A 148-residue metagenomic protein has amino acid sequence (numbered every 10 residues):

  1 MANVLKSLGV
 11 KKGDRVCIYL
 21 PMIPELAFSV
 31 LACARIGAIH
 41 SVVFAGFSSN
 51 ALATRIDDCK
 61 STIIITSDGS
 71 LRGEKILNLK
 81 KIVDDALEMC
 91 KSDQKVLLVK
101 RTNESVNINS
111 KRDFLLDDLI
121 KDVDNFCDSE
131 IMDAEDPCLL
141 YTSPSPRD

Functional and structural regions predicted by a protein language model:
V4-A53: Conserved AMP-binding/adenylate-forming
S29, V83, T142: Aromatic/hydrophobic pocket-lining residues that form π-stacking "cages" and hydrophobic walls in ligand
R35-D118: Structural core segment of the AMP-binding/adenylate-forming
L97-V99, I108-Y141: Conserved pre-ATP/AMP-binding loop-to-beta segment of ANL
Y141-D148: Conserved small/polar residues in nucleotide/adenosyl-binding loops
